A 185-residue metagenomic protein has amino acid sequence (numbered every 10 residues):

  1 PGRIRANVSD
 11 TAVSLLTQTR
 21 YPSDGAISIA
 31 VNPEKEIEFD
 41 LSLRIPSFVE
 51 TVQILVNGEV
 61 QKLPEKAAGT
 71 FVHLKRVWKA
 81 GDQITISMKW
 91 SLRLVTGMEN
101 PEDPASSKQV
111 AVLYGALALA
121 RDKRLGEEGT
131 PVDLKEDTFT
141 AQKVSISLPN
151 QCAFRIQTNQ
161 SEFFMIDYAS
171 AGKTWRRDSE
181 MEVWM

Functional and structural regions predicted by a protein language model:
P1-A30, A67, R76, Q83 (+1 more regions): C-terminal beta-rich recognition modules with glycine/proline-rich loops and embedded aromatic residues
I29-I37: Extracellular and analogous surface-interaction loops
K35, K79-A80: Surface-exposed loops/turns
E36-V56: Beta-strand-rich binding/interaction modules
I45-S47, G58, W78, W90: A short beta-strand motif that forms part of the nucleic acid-binding face of small beta-barrel RNA-binding folds
E50-V52, K62, R93-L94: Flexible loop/turn segments at secondary-structure boundaries
I54-Q61, G115: Short strand-turn-strand beta-turns centered on an Asx-Gly dipeptide
K62-H73: Short, solvent-exposed S/T- and G/P-enriched segments that are highly enriched in secreted/extracellular and lumenal
